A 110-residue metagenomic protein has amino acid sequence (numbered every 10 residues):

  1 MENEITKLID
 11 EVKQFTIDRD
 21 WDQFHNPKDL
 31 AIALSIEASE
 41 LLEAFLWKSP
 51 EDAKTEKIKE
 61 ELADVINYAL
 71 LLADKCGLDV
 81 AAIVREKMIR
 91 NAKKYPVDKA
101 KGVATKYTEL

Functional and structural regions predicted by a protein language model:
M1-L110: Flexible "arm" and connector segments at domain edges
